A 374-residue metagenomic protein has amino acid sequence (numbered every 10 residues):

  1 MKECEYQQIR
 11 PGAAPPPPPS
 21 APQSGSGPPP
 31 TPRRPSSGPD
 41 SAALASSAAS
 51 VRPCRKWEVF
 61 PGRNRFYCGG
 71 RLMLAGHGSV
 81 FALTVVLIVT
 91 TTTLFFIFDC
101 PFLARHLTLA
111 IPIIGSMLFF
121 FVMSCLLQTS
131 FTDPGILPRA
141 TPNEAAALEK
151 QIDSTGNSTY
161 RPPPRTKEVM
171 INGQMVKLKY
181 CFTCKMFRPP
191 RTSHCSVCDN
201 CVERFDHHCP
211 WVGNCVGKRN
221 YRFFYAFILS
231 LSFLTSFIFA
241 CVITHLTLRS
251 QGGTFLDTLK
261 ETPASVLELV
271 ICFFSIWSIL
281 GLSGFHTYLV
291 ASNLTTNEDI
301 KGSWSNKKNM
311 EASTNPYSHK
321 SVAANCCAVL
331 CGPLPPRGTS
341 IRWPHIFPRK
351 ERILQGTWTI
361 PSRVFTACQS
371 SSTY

Functional and structural regions predicted by a protein language model:
K2-H208, V212-Y374: Membrane-associated feature with strongest affinity for ZDHHC
